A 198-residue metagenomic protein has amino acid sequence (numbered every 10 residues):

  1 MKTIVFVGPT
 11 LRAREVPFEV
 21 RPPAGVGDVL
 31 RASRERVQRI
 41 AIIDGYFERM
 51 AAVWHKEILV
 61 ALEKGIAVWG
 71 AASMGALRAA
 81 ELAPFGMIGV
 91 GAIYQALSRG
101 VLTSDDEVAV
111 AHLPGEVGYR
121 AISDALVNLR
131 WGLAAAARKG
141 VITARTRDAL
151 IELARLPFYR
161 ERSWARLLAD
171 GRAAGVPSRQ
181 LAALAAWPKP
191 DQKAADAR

Functional and structural regions predicted by a protein language model:
M1-R39, M50, H55, H112-R198: Accessory terminal and edge-of-domain segments that mediate assembly/interaction and cofactor placement around
F6-G8, I43-Y46, A71: Acidic/polar N-terminal loop/beta-strand segments that form early-domain functional surfaces
L11, F47-R49, M74-A76: Gly/Ser/Thr-rich loops at beta-strand to alpha-helix junctions that form or flank small-molecule/cofactor-binding
R21-P22, A41-I42, V68-A72: General beta-strand structural signal in soluble alpha/beta enzymes
V53-I66: Catalytic-core regions built around general acid/base machinery
I58, L77-R78, G132: Buried hydrophobic packing segments
M74-G75, A79-L113: Class I SAM-dependent methyltransferase SAM-binding "motif I" and its flanking Rossmann-like core
